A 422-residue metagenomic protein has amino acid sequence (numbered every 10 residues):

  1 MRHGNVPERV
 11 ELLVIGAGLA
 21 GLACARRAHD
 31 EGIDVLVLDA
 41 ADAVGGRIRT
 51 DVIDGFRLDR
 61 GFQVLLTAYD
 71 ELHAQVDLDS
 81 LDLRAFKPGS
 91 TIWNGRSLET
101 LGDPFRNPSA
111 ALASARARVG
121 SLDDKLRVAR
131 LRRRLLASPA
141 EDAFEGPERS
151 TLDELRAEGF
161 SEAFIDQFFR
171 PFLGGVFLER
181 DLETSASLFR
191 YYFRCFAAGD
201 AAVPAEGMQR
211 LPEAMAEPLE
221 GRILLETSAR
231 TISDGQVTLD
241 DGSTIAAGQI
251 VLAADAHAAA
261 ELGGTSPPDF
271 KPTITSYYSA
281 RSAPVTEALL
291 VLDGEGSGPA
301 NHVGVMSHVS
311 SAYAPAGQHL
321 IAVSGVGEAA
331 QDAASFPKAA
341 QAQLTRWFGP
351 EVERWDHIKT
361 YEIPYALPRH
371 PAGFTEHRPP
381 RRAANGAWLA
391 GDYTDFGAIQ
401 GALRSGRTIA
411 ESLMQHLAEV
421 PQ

Functional and structural regions predicted by a protein language model:
R2-N5, A312-Q422: Conserved flavin/dinucleotide-binding core of flavoenzymes
P7, R230-S335, W347: Mid-domain catalytic core of redox enzymes that form a hydrophobic substrate pocket/lid adjacent to a catalytic redox
E11-V37: N-terminal Rossmann-like FAD-binding beta1-loop-alpha1 element of flavoenzymes
H29-I53: Glycine-rich FAD pyrophosphate-binding loop
R49-A68, R130-A143: Glycine-rich active-site loop/strand segments that organize a redox cofactor
Q63-D70, F144-P147, E158, R194-A216 (+1 more regions): Short beta-strand to alpha-helix junction loop
L72-H73, D82-L182, A197: Mobile amphipathic helical/loop "lid" adjacent to a hydrophobic cofactor/ligand pocket
R190-L239, I245: Helical element adjacent to the flavin cofactor pocket in flavoenzyme catalytic cores
